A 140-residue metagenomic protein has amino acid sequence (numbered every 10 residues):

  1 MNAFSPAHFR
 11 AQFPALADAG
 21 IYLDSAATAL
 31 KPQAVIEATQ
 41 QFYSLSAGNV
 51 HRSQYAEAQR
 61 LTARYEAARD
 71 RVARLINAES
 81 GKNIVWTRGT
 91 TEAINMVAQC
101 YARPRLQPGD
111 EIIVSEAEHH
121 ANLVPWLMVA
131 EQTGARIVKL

Functional and structural regions predicted by a protein language model:
M1-L140: Pyridoxal 5′-phosphate
